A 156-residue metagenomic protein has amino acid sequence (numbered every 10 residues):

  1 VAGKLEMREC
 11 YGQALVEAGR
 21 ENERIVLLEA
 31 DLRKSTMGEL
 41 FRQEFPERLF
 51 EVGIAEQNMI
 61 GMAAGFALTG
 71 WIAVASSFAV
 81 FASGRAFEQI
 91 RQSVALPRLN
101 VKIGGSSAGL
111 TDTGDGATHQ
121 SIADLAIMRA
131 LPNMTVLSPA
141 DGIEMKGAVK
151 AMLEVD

Functional and structural regions predicted by a protein language model:
V1-D156: Thiamine diphosphate
